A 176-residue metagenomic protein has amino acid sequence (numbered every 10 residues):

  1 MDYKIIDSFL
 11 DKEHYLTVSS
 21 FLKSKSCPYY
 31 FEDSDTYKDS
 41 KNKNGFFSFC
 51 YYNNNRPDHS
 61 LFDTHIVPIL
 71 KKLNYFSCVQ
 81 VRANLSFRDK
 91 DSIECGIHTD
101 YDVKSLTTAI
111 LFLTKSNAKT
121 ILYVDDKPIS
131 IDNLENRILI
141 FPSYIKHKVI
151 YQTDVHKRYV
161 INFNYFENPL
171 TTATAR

Functional and structural regions predicted by a protein language model:
M1-F76: Non-heme Fe(II)/2-oxoglutarate
Y52-R176: Catalytic core of non-heme Fe(II) oxygenases with the double-stranded beta-helix
